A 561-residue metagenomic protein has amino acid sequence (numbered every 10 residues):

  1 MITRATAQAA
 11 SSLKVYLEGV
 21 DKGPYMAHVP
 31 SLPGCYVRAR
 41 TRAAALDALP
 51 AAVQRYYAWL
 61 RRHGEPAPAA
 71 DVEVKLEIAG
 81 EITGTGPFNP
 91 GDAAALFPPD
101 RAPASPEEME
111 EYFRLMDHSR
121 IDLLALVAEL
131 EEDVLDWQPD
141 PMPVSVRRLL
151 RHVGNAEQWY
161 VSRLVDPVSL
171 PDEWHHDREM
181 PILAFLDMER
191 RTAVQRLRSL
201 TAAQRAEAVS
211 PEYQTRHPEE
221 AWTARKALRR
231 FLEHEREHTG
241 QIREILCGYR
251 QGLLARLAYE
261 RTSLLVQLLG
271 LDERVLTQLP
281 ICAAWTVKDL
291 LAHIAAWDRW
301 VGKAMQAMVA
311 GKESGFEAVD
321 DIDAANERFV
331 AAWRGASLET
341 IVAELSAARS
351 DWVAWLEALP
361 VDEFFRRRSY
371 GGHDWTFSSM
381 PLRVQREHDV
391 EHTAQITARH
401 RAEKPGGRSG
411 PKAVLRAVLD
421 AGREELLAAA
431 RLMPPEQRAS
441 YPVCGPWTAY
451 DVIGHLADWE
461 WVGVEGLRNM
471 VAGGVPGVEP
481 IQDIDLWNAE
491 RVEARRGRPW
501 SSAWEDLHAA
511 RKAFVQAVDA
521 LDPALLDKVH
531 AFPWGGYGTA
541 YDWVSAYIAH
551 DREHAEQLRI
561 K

Functional and structural regions predicted by a protein language model:
M1-Q8, E403-S409, A413: Basic/polar N-terminal segments that are highly enriched at the extreme N-terminus, encompassing both cleavable
I2-G34, E260-T277, E424-P434, A555: Short, Lys/Arg-rich amphipathic segments at extreme N-termini
I2-L13, Q54-M109: Short, charged, surface-exposed hinge/linker loops at domain edges that act as mobile lids or interdomain connectors
K14-R42, L46-E65, L135-E179, E212-Q251 (+7 more regions): Short, contiguous alpha-helical
A95-N155, G252-W300, R408-D451: Conserved small-residue-rich
P98, A102-E129, D177-S210, K226-F231 (+7 more regions): Acidic/histidine-rich alpha-helical segments that form the ligand environment of transition-metal centers
